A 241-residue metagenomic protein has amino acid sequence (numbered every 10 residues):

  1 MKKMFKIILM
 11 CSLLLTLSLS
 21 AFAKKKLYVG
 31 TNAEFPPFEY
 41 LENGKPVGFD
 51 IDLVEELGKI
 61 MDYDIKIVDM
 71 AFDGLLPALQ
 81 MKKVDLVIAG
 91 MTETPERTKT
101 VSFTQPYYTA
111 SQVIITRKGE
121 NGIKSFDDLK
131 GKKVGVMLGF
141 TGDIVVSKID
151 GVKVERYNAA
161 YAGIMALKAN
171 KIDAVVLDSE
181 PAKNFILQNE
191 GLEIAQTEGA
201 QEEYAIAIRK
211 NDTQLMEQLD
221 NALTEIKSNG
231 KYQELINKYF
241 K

Functional and structural regions predicted by a protein language model:
K24-M91: Extracytoplasmic small-molecule ligand-binding "clamshell" domains of the periplasmic binding protein/Venus flytrap
A33, T109-T116, K183-T224, K241: Periplasmic-binding protein-like
L41, V54-Y63, F126, K130 (+3 more regions): Ligand-binding cleft/hinge of the Venus flytrap
I51, K66-P77, N121, L138-T141 (+2 more regions): Short helix-initiation/N-cap motifs at beta->coil->alpha
I51-I60, E120, D127, L138-F140 (+1 more regions): Extended ligand-binding regions for polar small-molecule ligands
Y63-D64, Q80-A89, K132-K133, K168-L177 (+1 more regions): Alpha-to-beta junction loops
M91-K99, V145-K148, D173-A200: A ligand-binding cleft/hinge motif common to bilobed small-molecule-binding domains
R117-K133: Flexible hinge/capping segments at coil-to-helix
